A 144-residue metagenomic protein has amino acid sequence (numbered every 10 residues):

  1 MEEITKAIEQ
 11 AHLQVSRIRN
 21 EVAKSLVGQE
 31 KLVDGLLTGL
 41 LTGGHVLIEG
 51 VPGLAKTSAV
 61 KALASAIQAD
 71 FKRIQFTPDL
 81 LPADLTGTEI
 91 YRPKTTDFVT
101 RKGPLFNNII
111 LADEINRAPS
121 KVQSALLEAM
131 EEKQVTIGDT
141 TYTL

Functional and structural regions predicted by a protein language model:
M1-T5: Interdomain "pre-motor" coupling segment immediately N-terminal to P-loop NTPase/helicase cores
A7-L54: Pre-Walker A (pre-P-loop) alpha-helix and adjacent loop at the N terminus of AAA/AAA+ ATPase modules, a conserved
K24, T42, S65-A69, Y91 (+3 more regions): Conserved amphipathic alpha-helical interaction elements at protein-protein interfaces in regulatory, energy-coupling
G28, L36, I48, T57 (+3 more regions): Conserved RecA-like P-loop NTPase ATPase core
G35-T38, Y91-L111: Conserved alpha-helical scaffold flanking the Walker A/P-loop in AAA+ ATPase domains
L40-T77: Walker A/P-loop
E49-P52, R73-Q75, P93-K102, E132-L144: Conserved Walker
F106-E131, Y142-L144: Conserved AAA+/SF3 P-loop NTPase catalytic/coupling segment centered on the Walker-B
